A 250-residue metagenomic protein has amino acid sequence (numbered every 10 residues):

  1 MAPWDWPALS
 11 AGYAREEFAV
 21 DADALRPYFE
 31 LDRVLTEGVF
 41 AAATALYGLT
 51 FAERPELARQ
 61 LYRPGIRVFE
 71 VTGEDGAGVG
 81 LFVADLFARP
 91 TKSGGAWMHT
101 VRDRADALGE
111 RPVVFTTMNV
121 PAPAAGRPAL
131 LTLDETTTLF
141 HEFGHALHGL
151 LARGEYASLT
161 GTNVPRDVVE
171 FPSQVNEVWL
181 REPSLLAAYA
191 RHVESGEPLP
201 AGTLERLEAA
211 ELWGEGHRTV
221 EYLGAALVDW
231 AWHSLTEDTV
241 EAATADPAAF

Functional and structural regions predicted by a protein language model:
M1-N119, V169, V178-S234, A242-P247: Active-site-proximal, well-structured secondary-structure segments within enzyme catalytic domains
D23, V114, A125-R127, R153 (+1 more regions): A generic, residue-level signal for flexible/boundary positions that often mark functional hotspots
Y28, D32, A125-T136, S158-T162: Alpha-helix N-cap/helix-initiation motif
A43, A122-L150, S173: Active-site recognition of the HExxH zinc-binding catalytic motif
E142, A146-W179: Zinc-dependent metallopeptidase catalytic helix centered on the HExxH motif and its immediate flanking segment
L151-G154, W232, T236: Sec/Tat-exported extracytoplasmic proteins
S158, T239-T244: Extended hydrophobic-aromatic, low-complexity segments
F250: Short Ser/Thr-interspersed hydrophobic loop/turn segments at strand-loop and sheet-helix junctions that line or gate
